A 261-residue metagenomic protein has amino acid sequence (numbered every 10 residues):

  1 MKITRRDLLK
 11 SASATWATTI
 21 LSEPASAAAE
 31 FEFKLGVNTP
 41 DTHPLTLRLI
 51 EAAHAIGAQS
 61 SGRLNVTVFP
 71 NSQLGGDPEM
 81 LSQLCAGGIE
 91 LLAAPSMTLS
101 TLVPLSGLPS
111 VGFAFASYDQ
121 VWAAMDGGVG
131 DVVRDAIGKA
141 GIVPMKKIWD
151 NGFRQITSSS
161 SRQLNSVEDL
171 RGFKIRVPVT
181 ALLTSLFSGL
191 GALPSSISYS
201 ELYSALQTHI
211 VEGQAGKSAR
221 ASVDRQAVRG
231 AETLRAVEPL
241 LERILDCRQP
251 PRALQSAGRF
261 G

Functional and structural regions predicted by a protein language model:
K2-E23, A27-Q120, V129, D135-G261: N-terminal secretory/targeting leader peptides
